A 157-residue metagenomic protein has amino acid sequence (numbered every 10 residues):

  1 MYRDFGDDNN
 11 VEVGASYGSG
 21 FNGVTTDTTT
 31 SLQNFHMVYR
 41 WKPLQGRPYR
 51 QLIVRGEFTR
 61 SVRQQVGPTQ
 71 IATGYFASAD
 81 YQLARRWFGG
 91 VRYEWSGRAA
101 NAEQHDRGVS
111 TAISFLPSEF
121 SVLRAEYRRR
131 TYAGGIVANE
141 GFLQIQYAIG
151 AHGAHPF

Functional and structural regions predicted by a protein language model:
M1-D4, Y39-W41, G46-R47, Y81 (+3 more regions): Residue-level signature of outer-membrane beta-barrel architecture
M1-Y2, V13-A15, N22, T111 (+3 more regions): Outer-membrane beta-barrel proteins and related beta-barrel translocases across Gram-negative bacteria
G6-A99: Detector for outer-membrane/organellar transmembrane beta-barrel domains, recognizing the amphipathic beta-strand
S31, Q70-A72, D106-S110, E140-Q144: Flexible, surface-exposed loop regions and adjacent strand-edge segments of Gram-negative outer-membrane beta-barrel
F35, F115, V137-F157: Outer-membrane beta-barrel "beta-signal"
V38, I53, F58, G90 (+4 more regions): Intrinsically disordered, low-complexity sequence elements enriched in Ser/Thr/Gly/Pro
G67, D80-Q82, R86-F120, R124-R130 (+1 more regions): Outer membrane beta-barrel transmembrane domains
